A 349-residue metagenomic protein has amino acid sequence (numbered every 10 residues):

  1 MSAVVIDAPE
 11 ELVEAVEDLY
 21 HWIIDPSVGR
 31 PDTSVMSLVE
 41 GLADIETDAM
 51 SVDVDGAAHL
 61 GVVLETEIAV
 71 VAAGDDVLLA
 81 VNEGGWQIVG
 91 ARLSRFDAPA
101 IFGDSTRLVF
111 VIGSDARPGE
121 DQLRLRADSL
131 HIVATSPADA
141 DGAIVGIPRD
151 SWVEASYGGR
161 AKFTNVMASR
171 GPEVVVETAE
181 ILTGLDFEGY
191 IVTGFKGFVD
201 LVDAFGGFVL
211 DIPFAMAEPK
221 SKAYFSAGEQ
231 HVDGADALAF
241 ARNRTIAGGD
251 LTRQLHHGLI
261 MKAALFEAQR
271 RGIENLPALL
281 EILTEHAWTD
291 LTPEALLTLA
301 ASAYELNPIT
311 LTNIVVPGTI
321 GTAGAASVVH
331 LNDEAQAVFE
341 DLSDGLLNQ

Functional and structural regions predicted by a protein language model:
M1-I68, A72-V77, V81-Q349: Non-catalytic, solvent-exposed segments at the cell envelope interface
